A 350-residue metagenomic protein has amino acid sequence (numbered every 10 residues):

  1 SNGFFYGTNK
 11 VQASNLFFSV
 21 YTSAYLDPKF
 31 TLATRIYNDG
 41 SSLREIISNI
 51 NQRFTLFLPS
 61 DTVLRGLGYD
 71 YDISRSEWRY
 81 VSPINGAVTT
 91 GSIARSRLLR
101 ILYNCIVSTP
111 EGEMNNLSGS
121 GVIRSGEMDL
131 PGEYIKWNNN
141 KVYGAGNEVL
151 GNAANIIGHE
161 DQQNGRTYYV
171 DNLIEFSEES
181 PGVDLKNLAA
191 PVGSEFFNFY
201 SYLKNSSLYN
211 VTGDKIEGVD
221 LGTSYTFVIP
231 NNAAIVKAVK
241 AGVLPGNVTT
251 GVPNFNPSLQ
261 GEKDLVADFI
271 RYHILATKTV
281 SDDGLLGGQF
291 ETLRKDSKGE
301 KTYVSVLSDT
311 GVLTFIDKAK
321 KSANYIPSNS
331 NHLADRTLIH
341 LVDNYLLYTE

Functional and structural regions predicted by a protein language model:
S1-E350: Mature, structured domains of secreted/extracytosolic soluble proteins
